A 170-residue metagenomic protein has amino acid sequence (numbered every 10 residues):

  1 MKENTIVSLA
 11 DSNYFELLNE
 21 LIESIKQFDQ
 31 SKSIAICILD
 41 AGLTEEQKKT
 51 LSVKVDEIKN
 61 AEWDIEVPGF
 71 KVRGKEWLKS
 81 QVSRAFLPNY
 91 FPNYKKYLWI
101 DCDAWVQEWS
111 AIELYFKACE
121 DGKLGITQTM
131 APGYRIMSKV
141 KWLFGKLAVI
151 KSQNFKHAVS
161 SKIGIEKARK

Functional and structural regions predicted by a protein language model:
M1-K170: Glycosyltransferase catalytic domains, chiefly GT-A lineage
